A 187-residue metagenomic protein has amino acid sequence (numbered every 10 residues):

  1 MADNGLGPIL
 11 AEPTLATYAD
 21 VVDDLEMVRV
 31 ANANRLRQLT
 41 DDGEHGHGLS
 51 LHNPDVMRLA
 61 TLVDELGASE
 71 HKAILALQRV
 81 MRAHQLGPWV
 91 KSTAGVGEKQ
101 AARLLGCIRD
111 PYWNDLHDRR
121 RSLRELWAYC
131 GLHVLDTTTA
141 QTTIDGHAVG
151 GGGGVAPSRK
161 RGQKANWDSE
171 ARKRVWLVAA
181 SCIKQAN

Functional and structural regions predicted by a protein language model:
M1-H84: Long, charge-rich intrinsically disordered scaffolds of nucleic-acid metabolism proteins
L86-W89: Short hydrophobic "helix-edge" motifs at membrane interfaces and signal-peptide entry regions
S92-T93: Transmembrane alpha-helical segments and their cytosolic interface motifs in multi-pass membrane proteins
A101-L104: Hydrophobic alpha-helical transmembrane segments of integral membrane proteins, especially helix-bundle TMs
G106-N187: Phosphate-backbone recognition surface of nucleic-acid-processing proteins
